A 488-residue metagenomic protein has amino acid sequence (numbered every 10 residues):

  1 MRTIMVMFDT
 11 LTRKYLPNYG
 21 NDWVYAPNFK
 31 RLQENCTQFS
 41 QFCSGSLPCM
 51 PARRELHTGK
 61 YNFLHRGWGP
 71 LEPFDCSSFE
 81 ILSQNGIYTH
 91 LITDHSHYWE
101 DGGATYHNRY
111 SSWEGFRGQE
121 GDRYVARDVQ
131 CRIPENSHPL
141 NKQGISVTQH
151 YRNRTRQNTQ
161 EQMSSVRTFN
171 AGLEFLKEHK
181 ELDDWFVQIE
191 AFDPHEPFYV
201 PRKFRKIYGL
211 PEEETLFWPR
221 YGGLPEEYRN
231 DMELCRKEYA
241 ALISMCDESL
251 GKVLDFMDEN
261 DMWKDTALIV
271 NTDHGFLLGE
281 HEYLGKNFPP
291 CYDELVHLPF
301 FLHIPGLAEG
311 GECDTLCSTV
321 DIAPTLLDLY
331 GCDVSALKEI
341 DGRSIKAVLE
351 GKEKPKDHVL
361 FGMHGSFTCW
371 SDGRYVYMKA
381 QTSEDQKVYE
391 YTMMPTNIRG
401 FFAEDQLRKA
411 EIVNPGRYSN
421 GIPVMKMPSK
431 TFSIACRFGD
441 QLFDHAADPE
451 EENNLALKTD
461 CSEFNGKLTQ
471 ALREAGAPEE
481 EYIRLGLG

Functional and structural regions predicted by a protein language model:
M1-M5, G103-E114, S146-H150, Q157-E213 (+2 more regions): Active-site regions of oxyanion-processing enzymes, predominantly non-cytosolic
M1-T37, S46, F438, E450-S462: Active-site-proximal N-terminal segment of extracellular/periplasmic enzymes that hydrolyze or transfer
P17-Y19, W23-N28, N35-N85: His/Cys-centered metal/cofactor-coordination and adjacent catalytic loops
V24, P197-P211, F256-S318: Histidine-centered active-site microenvironments of extracellular/periplasmic hydrolases and transferases
E55-N158, M363: Catalytic-site neighborhoods of secreted/periplasmic enzymes that process anionic sulfate/phosphate groups
H57, P225-N230, G251-D255, E259 (+2 more regions): Substrate-binding rim/cap in mid-to-C-terminal beta-strand-loop elements of soluble/periplasmic
M163-K180, P219-T266, L329, A471: A long, amphipathic alpha-helix that forms part of the scaffold/cap immediately adjacent to metal-dependent active
D293, M363-A456: C-terminal, low-complexity/hydrophilic appendages and adjacent surface loops of extracellular/periplasmic anionic
